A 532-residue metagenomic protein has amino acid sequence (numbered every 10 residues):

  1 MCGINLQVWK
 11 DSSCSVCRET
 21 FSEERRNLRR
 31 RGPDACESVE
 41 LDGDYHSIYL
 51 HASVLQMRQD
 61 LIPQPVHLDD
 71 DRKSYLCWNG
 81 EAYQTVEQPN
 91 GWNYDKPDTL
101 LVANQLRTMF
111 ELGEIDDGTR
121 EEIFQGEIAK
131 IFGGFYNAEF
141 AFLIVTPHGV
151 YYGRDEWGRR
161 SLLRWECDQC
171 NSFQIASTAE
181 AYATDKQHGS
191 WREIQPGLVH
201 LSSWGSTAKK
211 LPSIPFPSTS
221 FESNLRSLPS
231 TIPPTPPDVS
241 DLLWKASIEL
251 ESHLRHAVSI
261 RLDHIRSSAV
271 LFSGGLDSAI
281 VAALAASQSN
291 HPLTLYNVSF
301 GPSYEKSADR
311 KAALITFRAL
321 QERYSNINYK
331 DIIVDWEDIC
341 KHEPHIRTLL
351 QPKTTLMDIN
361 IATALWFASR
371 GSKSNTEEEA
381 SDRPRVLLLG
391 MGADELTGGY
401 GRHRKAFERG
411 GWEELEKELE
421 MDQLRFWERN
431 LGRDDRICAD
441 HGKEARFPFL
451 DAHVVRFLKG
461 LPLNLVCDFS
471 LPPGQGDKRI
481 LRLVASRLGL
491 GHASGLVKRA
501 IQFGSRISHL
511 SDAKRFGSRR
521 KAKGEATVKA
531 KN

Functional and structural regions predicted by a protein language model:
M1-K330: Cysteine-centered catalytic environments shared across enzyme families
W92-D98, E122, T354-I359, K417 (+1 more regions): Structural motif
L100, I194, I248, S252 (+6 more regions): A structural signal for well-ordered alpha-helical segments within the folded catalytic domains of diverse enzymes
A103, R107, R255, S259 (+5 more regions): Amphipathic, well-packed alpha-helical segments that form the structural scaffold of globular domains
R120, Y329-E337, S494-Q502: Acidic carboxylate-rich catalytic motifs and surrounding loops in phosphoryl-/glycosyl-chemistry enzymes
L242-A246, L250, E305, K353 (+3 more regions): Conserved acidic
V298-P384, R402-E413, R433-E444, G460-L471: ATP-dependent adenylate-handling ligase core
E379, P384-T527, K531-N532: Mid-to-C-terminal catalytic subdomains of enzymes that bind/position adenosyl phosphate moieties or nucleic-acid
